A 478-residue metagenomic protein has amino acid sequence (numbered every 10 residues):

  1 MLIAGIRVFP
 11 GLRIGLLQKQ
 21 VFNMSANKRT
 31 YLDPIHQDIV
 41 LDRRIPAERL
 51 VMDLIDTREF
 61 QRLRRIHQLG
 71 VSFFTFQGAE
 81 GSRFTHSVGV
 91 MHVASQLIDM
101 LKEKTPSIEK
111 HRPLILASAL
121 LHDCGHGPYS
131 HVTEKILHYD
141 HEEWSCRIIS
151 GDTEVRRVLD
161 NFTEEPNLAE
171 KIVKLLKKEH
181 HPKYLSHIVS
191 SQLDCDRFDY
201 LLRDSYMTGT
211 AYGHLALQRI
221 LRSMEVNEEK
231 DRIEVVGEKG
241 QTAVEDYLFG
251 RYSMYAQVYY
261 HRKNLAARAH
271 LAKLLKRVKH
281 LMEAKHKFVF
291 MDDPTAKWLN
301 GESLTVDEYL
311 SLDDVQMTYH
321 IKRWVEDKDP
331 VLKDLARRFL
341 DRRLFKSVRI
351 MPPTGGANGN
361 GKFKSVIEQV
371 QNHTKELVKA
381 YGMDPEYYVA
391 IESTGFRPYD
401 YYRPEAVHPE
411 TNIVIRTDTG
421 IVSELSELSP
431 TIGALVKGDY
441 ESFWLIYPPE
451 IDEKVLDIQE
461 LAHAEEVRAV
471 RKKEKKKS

Functional and structural regions predicted by a protein language model:
L2-F9, I14-L114, P128-S478: Histidine-centered, transition-metal-coordinating active-site segments
L114, A119-L120: Elongated alpha-helical scaffolds
L121, G125-H126: Short active-site segment of divalent metal-dependent hydrolases/proteases that encodes the spacing between
